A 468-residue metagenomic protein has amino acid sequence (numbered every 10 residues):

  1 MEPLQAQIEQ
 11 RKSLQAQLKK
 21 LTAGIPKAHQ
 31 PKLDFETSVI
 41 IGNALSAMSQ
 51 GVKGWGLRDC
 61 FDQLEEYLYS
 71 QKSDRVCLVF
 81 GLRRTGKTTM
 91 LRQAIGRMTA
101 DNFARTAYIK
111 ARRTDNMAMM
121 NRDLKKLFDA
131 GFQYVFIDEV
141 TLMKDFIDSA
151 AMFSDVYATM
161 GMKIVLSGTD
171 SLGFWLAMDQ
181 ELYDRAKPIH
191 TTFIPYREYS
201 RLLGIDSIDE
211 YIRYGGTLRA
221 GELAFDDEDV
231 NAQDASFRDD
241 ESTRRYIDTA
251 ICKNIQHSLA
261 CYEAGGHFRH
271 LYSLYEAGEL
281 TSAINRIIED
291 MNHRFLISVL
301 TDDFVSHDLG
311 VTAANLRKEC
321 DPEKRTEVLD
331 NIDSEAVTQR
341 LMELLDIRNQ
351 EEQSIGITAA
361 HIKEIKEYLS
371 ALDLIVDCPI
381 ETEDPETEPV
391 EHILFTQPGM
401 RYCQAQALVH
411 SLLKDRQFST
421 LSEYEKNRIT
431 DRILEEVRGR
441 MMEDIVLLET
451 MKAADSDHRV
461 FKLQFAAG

Functional and structural regions predicted by a protein language model:
M1-S73: A short, basic N-terminal segment
V79: Hydrophobic anchor at the beta1->P-loop junction of P-loop NTPases
K87-T88: Conserved lysine of the Walker
F103-A130: Short glycine-rich substrate-engagement loop in P-loop NTPases that contacts/grips substrate
F128-A150: Conserved P-loop NTPase "ATPase switch" module shared by AAA+ and STAND
V156-M178: Sensor-1/coupling segment of RecA-like P-loop NTPase cores
L176-R325: Interdomain motor-coupling "hinge/lid" segment immediately C-terminal to the ATP-binding subdomain of NTP-driven enzymes
N254-A467: Accessory nucleic acid-recognition modules appended to NTPase machines
